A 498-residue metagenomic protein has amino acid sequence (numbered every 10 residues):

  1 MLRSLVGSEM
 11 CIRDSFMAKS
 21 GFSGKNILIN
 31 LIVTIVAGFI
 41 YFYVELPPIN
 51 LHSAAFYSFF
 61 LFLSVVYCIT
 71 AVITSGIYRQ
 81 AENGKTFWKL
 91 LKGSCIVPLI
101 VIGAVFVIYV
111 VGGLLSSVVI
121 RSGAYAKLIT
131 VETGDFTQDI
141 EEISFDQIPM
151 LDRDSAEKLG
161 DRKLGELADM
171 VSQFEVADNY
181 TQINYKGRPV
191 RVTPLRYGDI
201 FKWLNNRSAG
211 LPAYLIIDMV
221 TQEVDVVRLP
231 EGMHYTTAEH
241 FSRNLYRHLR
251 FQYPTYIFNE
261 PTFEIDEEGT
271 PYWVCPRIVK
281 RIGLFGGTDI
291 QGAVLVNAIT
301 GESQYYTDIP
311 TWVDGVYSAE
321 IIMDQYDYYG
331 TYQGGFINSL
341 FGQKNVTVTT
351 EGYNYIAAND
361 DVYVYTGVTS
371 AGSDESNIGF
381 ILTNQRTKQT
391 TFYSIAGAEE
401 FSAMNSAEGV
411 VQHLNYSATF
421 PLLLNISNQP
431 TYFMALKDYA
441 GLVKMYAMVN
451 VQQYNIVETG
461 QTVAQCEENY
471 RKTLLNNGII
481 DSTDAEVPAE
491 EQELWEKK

Functional and structural regions predicted by a protein language model:
M1-D14: Single conserved hydrophobic/aromatic residue that forms the stacking wall/gate of nucleotide- or nucleobase-binding
S20-K498: Soluble extracytoplasmic regions of secretory-pathway and membrane proteins
